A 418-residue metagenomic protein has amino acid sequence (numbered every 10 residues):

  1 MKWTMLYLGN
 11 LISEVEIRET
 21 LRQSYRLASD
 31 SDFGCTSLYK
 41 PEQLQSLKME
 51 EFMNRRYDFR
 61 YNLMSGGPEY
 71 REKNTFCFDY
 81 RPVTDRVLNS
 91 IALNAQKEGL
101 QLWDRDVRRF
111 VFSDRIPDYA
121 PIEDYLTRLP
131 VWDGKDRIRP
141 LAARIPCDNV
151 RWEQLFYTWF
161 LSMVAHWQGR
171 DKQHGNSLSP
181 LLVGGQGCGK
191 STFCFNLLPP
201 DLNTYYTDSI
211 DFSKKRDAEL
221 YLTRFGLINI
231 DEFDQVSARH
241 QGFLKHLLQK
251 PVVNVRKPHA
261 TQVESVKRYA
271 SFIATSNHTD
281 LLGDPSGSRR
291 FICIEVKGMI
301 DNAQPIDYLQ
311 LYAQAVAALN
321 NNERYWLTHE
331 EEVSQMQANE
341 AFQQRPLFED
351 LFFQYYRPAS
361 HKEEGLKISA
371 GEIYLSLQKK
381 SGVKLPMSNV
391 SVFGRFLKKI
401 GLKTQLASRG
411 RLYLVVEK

Functional and structural regions predicted by a protein language model:
M1-K135, V150-R151, K379, V383-K384 (+1 more regions): N-terminal nucleic-acid engagement/recognition segments and initiation subdomains in replication, restriction
W3, Y7, A260, G298-N302 (+2 more regions): Positively charged interface segments
F110-T223: P-loop NTPase catalytic core of nucleic-acid-dependent motor ATPases
A218-T223, K257-T275: AAA+/SF3 P-loop NTPase mechanochemical coupling elements
F225-Q249, L282-G287: Conserved AAA+/SF3 P-loop NTPase catalytic/coupling segment centered on the Walker-B
G242-E264: Conserved catalytic/switch belt of AAA+ P-loop NTPases
L282-D301: A short helix-turn-beta junction within AAA+ P-loop NTPase domains corresponding to the substrate/partner-engaging
N320-E364: Conserved alpha/beta core segments of nucleic-acid transaction machinery
